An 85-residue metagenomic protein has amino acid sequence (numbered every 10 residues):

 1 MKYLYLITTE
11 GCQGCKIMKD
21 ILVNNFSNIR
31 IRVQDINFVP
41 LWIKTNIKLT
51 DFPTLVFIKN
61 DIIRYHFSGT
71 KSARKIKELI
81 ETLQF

Functional and structural regions predicted by a protein language model:
M1-S27: Local sequence-structure signature of Cys/Sec-based thiol-disulfide redox active-site neighborhoods
L4-I7, L22, I31, L55 (+2 more regions): Hydrophobic beta-strand residues in large extracellular and virion-surface proteins
Y5-T9, S27-W42: Thiol-based oxidoreductase modules, predominantly thioredoxin-like and allied folds used for disulfide exchange
K16-M18, R30, I58-N60: A structural signal for the main folded, soluble domain(s) of proteins
M18-D20, P40-I43: A generic local structural motif
L41-K48, L83: Short amphipathic alpha-helix with an adjacent loop that forms part of the alpha/beta core around
N46-V56: Structural micro-motif
V56-F85: Non-catalytic, surface beta->alpha helical segment in thiol-disulfide oxidoreductase systems
